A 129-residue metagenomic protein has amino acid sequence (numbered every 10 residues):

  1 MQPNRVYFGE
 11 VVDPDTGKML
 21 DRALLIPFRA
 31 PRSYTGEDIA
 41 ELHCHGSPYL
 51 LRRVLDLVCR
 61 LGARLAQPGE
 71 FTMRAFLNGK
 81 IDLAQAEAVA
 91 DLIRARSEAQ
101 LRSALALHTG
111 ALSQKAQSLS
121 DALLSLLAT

Functional and structural regions predicted by a protein language model:
M1-R102, A106, G110: A glycine-rich (often HGG/GG-containing) alpha/beta subdomain
S103-L126: An accessory alpha-helical subdomain
T129: Conserved G1/Walker A P-loop phosphate-binding module
